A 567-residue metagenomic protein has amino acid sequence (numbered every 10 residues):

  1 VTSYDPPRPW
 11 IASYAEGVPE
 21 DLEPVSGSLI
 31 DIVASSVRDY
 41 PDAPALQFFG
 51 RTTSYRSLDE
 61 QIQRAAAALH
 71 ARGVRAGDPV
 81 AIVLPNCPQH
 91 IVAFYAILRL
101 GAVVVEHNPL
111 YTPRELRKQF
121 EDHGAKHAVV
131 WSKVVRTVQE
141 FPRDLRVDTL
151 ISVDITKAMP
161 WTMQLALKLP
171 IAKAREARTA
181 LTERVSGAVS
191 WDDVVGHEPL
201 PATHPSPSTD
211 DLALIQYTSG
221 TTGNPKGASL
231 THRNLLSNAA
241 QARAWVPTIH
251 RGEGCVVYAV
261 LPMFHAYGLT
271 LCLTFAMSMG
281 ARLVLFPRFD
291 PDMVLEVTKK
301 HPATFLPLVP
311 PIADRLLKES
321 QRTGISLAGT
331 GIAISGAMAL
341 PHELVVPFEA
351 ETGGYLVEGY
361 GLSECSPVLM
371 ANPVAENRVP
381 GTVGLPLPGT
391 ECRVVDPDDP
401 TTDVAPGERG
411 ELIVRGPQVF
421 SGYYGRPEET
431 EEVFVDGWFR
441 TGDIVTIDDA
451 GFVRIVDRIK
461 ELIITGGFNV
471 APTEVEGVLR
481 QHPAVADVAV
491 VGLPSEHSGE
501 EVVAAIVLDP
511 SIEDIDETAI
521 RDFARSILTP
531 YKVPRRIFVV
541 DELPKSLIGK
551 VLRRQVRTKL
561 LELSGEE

Functional and structural regions predicted by a protein language model:
V1, A71-R72, R99-D193, P510: Structural core segment of the AMP-binding/adenylate-forming
E23-V25, D42-C87, I91-Y95, T112-R117: Conserved AMP-binding/adenylate-forming core of the ANL superfamily
L69-V74, E198-D210, I215-A259, M279-A281 (+1 more regions): Conserved adenylate-forming
Y111, K118, V130, G416 (+6 more regions): AMP-binding/adenylate-forming catalytic core of the ANL superfamily
L236-V256, F264-F305, K318-S320: Conserved AMP-binding/adenylation subdomain of ANL enzymes
K300-L308, L317-R378, E391, T401: Gly/Ser/Thr-rich phosphate-binding loop
Y360, R393-I413, I447-A450, S511-E517 (+1 more regions): Conserved beta-loop-beta connector loops within the AMP-binding
L385-G389, P400-V433, V470: Conserved ATP/PPi-binding loop(s) of AMP-dependent carboxylate-activating enzymes
